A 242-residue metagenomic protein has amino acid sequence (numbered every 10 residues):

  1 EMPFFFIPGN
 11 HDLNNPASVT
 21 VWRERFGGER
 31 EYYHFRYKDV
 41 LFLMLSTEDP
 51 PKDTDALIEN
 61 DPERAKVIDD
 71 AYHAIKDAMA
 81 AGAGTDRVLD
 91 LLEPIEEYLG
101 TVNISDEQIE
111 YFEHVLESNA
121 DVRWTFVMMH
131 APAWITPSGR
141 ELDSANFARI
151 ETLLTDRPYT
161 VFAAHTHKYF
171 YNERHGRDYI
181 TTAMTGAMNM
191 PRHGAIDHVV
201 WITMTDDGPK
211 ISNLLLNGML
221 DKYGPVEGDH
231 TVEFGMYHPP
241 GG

Functional and structural regions predicted by a protein language model:
E1-N119, W124, N146-T160, Y171-S212: Extended active-site neighborhood of metal-dependent phosphoesterases/phosphodiesterases
G9-N10, H130, A164-H165: Active-site glycine-centered loops adjacent to acidic/histidine catalytic or metal-binding residues that shape
N15, W134-P137: Short, solvent-exposed loop/turn segments at secondary-structure junctions
P50, A131-I135, K168: Short, catalytically relevant binding-site loops at active-site mouths
K76-M79, H130-W134: Short acidic/polar alpha-helix capping motifs at helix-coil junctions
T136-S144: Short, flexible/disordered intra-domain loops and linkers
G208-G242: Acidic, His/Gly-rich catalytic cores of divalent-metal-dependent hydrolytic chemistry
